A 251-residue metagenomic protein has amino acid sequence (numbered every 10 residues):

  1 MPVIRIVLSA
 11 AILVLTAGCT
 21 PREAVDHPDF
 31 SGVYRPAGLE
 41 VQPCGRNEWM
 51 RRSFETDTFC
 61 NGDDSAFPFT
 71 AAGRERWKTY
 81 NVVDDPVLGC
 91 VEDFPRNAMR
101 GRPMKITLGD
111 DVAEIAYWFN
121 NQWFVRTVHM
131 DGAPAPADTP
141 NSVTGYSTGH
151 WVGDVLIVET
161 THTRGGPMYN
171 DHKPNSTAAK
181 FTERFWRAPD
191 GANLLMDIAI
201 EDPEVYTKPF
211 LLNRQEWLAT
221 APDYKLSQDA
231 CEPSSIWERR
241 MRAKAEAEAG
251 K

Functional and structural regions predicted by a protein language model:
M1-L8: Bacterial N-terminal signal peptides that target proteins for export
T16-G18: C-terminal motif of bacterial Sec signal peptides marking the signal peptidase cleavage site
T20-K251: PEST-like low-complexity, intrinsically disordered acidic/proline/serine-rich tracts that flank trafficking/processing
